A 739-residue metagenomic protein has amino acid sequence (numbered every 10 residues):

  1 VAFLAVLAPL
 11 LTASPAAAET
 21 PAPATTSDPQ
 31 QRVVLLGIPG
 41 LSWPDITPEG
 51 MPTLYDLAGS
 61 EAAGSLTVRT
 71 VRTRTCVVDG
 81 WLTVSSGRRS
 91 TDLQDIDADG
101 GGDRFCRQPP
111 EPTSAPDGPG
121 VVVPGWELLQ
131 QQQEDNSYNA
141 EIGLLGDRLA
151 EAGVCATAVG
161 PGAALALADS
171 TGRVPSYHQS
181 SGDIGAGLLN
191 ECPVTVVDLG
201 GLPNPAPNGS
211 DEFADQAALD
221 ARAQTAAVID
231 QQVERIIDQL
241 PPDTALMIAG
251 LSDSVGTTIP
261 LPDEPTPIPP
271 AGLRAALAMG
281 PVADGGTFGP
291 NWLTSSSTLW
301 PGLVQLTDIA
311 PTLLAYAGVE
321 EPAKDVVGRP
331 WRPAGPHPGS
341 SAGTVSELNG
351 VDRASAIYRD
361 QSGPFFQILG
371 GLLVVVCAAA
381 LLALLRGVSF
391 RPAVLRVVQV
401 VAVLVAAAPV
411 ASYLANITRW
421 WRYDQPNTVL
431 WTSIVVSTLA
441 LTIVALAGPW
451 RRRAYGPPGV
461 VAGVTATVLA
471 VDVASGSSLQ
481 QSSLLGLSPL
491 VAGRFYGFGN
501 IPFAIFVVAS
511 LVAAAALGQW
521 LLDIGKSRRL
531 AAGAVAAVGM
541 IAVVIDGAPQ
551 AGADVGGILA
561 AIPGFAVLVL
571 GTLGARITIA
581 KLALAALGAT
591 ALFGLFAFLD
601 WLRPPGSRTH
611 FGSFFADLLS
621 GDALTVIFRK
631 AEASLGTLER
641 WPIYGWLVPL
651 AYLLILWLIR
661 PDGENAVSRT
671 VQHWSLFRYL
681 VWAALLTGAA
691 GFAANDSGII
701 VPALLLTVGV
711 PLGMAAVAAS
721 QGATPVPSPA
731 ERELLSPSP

Functional and structural regions predicted by a protein language model:
V1-A18: Secretory targeting and sorting signals
A16-D360: Soluble extramembrane regions of membrane proteins in the secretory/endomembrane system
E347-L490, I501-L517, L522: Core alpha-helical transmembrane segments of integral membrane proteins
S355-F366, L487-V508, Q550, F615-G645: Short aromatic-rich membrane-water interface segments that cap or initiate transmembrane helices in multi-pass membrane
L372-A379, T432-P449, G499-Q519, A560-I577 (+2 more regions): Hydrophobic cores of alpha-helical transmembrane segments in multi-pass inner/ER membrane proteins, independent
S389-A408, R452-T465, K526-A536, A580-A585 (+1 more regions): Membrane-interfacial loop-to-transmembrane alpha-helix junctions, especially the N-terminal start
I417-D424, D546-V555, A693-I700: Membrane-interface helix caps and helix-loop-helix hairpins in membrane proteins
I579-L584, A591-F596, P605-P739: Long, compositionally biased intrinsically disordered regions
